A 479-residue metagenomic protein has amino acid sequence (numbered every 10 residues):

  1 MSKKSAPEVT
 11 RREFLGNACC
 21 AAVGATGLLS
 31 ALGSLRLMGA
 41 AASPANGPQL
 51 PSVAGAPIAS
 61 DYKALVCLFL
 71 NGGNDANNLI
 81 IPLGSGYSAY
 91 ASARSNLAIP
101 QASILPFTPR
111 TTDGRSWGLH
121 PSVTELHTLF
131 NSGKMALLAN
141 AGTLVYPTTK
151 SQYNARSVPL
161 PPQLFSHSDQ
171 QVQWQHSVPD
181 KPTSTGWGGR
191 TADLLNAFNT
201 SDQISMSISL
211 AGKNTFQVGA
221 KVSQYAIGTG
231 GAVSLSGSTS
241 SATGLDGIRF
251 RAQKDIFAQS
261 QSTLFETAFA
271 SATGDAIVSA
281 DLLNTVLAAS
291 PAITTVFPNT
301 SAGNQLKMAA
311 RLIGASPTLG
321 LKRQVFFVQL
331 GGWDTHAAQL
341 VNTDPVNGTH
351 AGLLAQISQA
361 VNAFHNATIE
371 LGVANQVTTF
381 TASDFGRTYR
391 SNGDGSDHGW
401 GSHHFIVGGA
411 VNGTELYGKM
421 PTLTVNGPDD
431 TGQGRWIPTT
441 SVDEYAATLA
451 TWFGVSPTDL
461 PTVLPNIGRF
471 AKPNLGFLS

Functional and structural regions predicted by a protein language model:
S2-Q359, A363-E370, I406, E415-S479: Feature for exported/extracytoplasmic and membrane-associated proteins, marking the mature portion
R323-V325, A374-Q376, A382, G399-S402 (+1 more regions): Active-site lining segments that contact anionic ligands and/or coordinate catalytic metals
V361, H365-G393: Metal-dependent active-site segment of extracytoplasmic phospho-/sulfohydrolases and closely related
S383-E415: Histidine-centered active-site microenvironments of extracellular/periplasmic hydrolases and transferases
